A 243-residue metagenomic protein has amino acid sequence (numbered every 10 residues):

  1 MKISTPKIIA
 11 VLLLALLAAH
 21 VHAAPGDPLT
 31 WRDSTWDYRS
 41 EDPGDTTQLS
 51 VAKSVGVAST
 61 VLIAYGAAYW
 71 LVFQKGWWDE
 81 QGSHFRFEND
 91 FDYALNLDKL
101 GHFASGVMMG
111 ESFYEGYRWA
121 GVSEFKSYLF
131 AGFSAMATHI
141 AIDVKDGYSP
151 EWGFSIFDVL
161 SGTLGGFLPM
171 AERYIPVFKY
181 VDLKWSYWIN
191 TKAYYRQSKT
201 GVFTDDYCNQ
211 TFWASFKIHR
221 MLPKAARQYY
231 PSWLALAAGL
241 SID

Functional and structural regions predicted by a protein language model:
I9-A18: Bacterial N-terminal signal peptides
H20-K99, F103-G110, Y114-V122, K224-Y229: N-terminal targeting leaders of membrane proteins
Q48-K53, R118-F130, R173-V181, R220-L234: Short loop/turn motifs that connect adjacent beta-strands in outer-membrane beta-barrel proteins
I63, V181-W185, L236-A238: Membrane-embedded beta-strand positions of outer-membrane beta-barrel proteins
I142-T163: Interfacial helix-loop-helix junctions of multi-pass membrane proteins
F167-A171, F212-I218: Residues on the lipid-exposed face of transmembrane beta-strands in outer-membrane beta-barrel proteins
Y187-T191, L240-I242: Transmembrane beta-strands of outer-membrane beta-barrel pores
D206-F212, S232: Residues that define the transmembrane beta-barrel architecture of outer-membrane proteins
